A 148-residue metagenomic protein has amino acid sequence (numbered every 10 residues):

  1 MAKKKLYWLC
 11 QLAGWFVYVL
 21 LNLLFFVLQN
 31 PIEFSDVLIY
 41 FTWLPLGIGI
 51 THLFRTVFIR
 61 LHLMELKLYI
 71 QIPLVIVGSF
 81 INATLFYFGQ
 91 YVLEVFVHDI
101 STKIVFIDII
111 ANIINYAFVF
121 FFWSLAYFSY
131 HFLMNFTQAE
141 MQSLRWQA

Functional and structural regions predicted by a protein language model:
M1-M141: Hydrophobic alpha-helices of bacterial signal-transduction systems
Q142-A148: Conserved HAMP-HisKA connector
